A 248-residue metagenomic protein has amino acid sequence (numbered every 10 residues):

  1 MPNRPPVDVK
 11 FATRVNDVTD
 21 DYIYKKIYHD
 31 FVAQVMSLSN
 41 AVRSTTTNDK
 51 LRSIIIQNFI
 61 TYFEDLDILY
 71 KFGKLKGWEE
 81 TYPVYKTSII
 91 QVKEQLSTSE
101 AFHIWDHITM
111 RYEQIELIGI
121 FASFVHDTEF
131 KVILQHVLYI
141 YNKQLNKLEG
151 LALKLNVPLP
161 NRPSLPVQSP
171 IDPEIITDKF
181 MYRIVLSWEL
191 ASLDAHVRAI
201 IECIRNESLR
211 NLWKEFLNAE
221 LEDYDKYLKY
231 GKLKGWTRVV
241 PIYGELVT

Functional and structural regions predicted by a protein language model:
M1-P5, F63-G77, E129-R162, D223-K234: Conserved alpha-helical segments that form or flank metal/cofactor-binding pockets of metalloenzymes
P2-F11, L75, E79-Y85, K154 (+3 more regions): Glycine-rich beta-strand-turn "strand-cap" elements at beta-sheet edges
R4-I27, Y85-H103, P163-S187: Acidic/His metal-coordination segments adjacent to aromatic residues that form catalytic metal sites in metalloenzymes
P5-D8, A12, S53, Q57-F59 (+7 more regions): Generic ordered-secondary-structure signal
I23-T47, I104, I108-L117, F124-H126 (+4 more regions): Long compositionally biased, domain-poor regions of proteins
A33-I89, Q114-E116, A191-T248: Preference for long, well-ordered alpha-helical segments
L51, E100, E129-F130, L209: Single-residue recognition of alpha-helix capping/boundary positions
